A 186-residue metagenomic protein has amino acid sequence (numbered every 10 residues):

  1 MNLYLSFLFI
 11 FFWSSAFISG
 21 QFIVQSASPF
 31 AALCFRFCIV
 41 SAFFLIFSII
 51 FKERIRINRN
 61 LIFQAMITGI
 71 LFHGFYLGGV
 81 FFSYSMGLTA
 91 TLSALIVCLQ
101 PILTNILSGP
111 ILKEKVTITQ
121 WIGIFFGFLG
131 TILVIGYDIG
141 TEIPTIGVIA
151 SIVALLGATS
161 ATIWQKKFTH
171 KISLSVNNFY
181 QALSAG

Functional and structural regions predicted by a protein language model:
M1-C34, E142-K167, A185-G186: Glycine-/small-residue-enriched transmembrane alpha-helix faces in small-molecule transporters and effluxers
S6-F7, N60-T68, V116-F128, G147-V148 (+1 more regions): Cytoplasmic-side transmembrane-helix entry/capping segments in multi-pass membrane proteins
S15-A27, I39, L77-L88, I96 (+2 more regions): Juxtamembrane C-cap of transmembrane helices in multi-pass membrane transport proteins
A16, I39-F43, I96-P110, F125 (+1 more regions): Alpha-helical transmembrane segments of compact multi-pass small-molecule transporters, enriched in specific families
A16-F17, L45-V97, N105, L133: Specific transmembrane alpha-helical segments of multi-pass solute transporters/efflux pumps, especially DMT/EamA
F30-A31, T91, T117, S175: Residues that define the loop-to-transmembrane-helix transition and helix capping in multi-pass membrane transporters
F44, V116-G136, L155: Hydrophobic transmembrane alpha-helices of multi-pass small-molecule transport proteins
F82-L88, K113, G136-P144: Membrane-interface helix caps and helix-loop-helix hairpins in membrane proteins
